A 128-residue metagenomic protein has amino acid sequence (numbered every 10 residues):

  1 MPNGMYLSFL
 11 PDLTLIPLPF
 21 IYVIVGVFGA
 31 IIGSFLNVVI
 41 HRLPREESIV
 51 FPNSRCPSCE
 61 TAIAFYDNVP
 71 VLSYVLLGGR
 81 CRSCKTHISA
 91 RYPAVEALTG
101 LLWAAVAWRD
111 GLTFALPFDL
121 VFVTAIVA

Functional and structural regions predicted by a protein language model:
M1-A128: A membrane-topology feature that recognizes alpha-helical transmembrane segments and their immediate juxtamembrane
